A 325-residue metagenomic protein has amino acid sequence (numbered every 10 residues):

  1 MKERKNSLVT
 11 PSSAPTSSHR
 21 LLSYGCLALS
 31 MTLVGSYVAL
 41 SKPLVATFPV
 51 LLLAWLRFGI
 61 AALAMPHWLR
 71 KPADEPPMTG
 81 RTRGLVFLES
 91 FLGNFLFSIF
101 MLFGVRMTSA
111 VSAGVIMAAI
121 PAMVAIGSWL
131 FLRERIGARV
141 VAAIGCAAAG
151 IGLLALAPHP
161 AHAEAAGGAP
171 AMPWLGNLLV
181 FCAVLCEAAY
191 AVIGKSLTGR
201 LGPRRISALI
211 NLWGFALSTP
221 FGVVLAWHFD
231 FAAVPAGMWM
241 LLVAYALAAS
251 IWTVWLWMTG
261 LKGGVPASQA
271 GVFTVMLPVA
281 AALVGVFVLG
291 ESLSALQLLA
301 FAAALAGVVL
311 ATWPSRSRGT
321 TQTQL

Functional and structural regions predicted by a protein language model:
K2-W55, A61, H162-S196, R200 (+3 more regions): Glycine-/small-residue-enriched transmembrane alpha-helix faces in small-molecule transporters and effluxers
L21-C26, L52-H67, L88, V141-L153 (+4 more regions): Hydrophobic alpha-helical transmembrane segments of multi-pass integral membrane proteins, especially transporters
T32-G35, A39, S90-F95, I99 (+7 more regions): Hydrophobic/small/kink-forming positions within alpha-helical transmembrane segments of polytopic membrane proteins
T32-L40, P66-M117, L153, A246-V265: Specific transmembrane alpha-helical segments of multi-pass solute transporters/efflux pumps, especially DMT/EamA
Y37, G59-A64, I116-L130, G145 (+3 more regions): Alpha-helical transmembrane segments of compact multi-pass small-molecule transporters, enriched in specific families
A39-T47, R106, A155-M172, V224-L241 (+1 more regions): Membrane-interface helix termini and inter-helical loops of multi-pass transporters
A54-L56, N94, S98, S112-A119 (+2 more regions): Helix-helix packing/entry segments at the starts of transmembrane helices
M65, F87, I136-A161, A165 (+2 more regions): Hydrophobic transmembrane alpha-helices of multi-pass small-molecule transport proteins
